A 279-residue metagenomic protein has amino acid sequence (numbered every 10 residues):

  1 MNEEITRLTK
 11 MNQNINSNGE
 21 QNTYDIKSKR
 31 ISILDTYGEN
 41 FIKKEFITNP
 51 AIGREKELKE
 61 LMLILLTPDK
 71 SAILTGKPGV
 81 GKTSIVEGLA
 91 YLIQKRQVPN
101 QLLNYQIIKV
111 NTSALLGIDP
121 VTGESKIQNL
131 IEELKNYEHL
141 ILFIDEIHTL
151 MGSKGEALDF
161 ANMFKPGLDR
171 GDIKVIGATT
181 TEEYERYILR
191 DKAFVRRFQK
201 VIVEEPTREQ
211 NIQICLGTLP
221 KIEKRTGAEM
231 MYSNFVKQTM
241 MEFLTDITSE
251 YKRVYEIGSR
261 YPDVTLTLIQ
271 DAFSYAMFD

Functional and structural regions predicted by a protein language model:
M1-L34: Interdomain "pre-motor" coupling segment immediately N-terminal to P-loop NTPase/helicase cores
K29-I33, N49-L61: N-terminal pre-P-loop "Q-motif" helix
S32-T48: Conserved adenine-nucleotide phosphate-binding loops and their immediately adjacent elements
L63-L102: Walker A/P-loop
K70, Q106, K135-L142, R170-G177: Loop/turn-to-beta-strand initiation segments
A72, E87-Q97, G117, H148-G155 (+3 more regions): Canonical AAA+ ATPase core
P99-N100, R186-L189, K200, E204-D263 (+1 more regions): Conserved C-terminal "switch" segment of AAA+ ATPases
Q106-K135: Short glycine-rich substrate-engagement loop in P-loop NTPases that contacts/grips substrate
